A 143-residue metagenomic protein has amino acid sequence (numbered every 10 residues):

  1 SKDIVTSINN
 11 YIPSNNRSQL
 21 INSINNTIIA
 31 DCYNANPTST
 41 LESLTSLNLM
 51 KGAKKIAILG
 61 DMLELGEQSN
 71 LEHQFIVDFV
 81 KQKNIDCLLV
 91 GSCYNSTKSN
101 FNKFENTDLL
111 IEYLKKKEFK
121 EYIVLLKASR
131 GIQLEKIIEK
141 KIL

Functional and structural regions predicted by a protein language model:
S1-L143: ATP-dependent carboxylate-amine ligase
